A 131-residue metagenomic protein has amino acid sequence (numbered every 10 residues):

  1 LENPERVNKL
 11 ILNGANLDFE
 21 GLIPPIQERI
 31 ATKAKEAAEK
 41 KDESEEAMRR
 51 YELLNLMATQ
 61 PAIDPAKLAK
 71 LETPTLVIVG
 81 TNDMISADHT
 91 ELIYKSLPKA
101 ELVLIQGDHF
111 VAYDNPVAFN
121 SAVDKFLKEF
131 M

Functional and structural regions predicted by a protein language model:
L1-E2, R6-A37: Flexible "cap/lid" loop of the alpha/beta hydrolase fold
R6-V7, L97-A100: Core-facing hydrophobic residues within beta-strands of well-ordered domains
K41-D64, N82: Hydrophobic, aromatic-rich cap/lid helix
L68-E72, S96-L97: Short, conserved loop/helix-junction motifs that constitute active-site signature segments in enzyme catalytic cores
L71, V77-V79: Short beta-strand/loop motif that positions the catalytic acidic residue of the alpha/beta-hydrolase fold
T81-D83, G107-D108: Acidic beta-to-alpha connecting loop that harbors the catalytic carboxylate
M84-H89: Conserved alpha/beta-hydrolase "acid-adjacent" motif
A100-M131: Catalytic active-site module of serine/aspartate enzymes centered on a nucleophile-bearing elbow/loop
